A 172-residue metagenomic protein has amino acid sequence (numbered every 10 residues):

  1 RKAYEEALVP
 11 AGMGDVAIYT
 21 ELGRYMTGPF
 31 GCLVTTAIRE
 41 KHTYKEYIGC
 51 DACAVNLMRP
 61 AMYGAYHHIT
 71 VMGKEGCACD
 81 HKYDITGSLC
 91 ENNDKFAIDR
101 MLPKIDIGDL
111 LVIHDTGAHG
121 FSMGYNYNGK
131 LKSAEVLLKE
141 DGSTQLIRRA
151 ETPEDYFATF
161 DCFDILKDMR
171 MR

Functional and structural regions predicted by a protein language model:
R1-Y19: Acidic, glycine-rich loop-and-beta core segments that form the ion-binding/anion-interacting portion of active sites
M13-R172: Charged (often Lys/Glu-rich) extended helix/loop segments that serve as interaction or gating elements
